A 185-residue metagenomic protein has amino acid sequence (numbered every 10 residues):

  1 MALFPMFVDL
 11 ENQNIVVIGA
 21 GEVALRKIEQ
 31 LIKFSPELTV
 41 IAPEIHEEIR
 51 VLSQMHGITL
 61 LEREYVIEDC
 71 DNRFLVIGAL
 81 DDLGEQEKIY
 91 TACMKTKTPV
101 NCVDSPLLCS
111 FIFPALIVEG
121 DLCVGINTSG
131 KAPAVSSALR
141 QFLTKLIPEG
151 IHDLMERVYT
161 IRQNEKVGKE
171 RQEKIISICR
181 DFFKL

Functional and structural regions predicted by a protein language model:
M1-S53: Hydrophobic, well-ordered beta-alpha structural blocks that scaffold small-molecule cofactor pockets
E22-V23, G84, G130: Residue-level detector of alpha-helix initiation sites
A42, L60-E64, D104: Short loop/edge segments at beta-strand edges and connector loops that shape dinucleotide/nucleotide cofactor-binding
V51-D71: Glycine-rich, highly charged phosphate/nucleotide-binding loops
F74-L80, F111-G130: Short basic, glycine-rich beta-strand/loop surfaces that mediate nucleic-acid
L75-L80, Q86-F113: ADP-ribose/adenylate-binding Rossmann-like module
T128-L185: An accessory alpha-helical subdomain
